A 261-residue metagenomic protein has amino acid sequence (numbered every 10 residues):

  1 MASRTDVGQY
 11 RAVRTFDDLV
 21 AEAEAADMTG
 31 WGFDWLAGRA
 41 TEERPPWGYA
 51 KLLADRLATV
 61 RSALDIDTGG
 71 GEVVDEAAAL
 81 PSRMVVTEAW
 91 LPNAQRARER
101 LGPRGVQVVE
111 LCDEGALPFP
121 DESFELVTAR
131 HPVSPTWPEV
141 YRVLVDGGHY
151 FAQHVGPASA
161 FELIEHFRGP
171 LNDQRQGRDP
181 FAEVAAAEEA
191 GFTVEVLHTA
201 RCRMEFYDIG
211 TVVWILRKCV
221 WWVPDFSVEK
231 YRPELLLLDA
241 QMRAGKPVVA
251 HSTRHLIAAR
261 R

Functional and structural regions predicted by a protein language model:
A2-D34, E43: N-terminal, positively charged/glycine-rich alpha-helical extensions of SAM-dependent methyltransferases
A26-S62, G70-E76: Conserved alpha-helix/loop element of class I SAM-dependent methyltransferases that forms part of the SAM/SAH-binding
R61-L117: Class I SAM-dependent methyltransferase SAM/SAH-binding core
E114-L126: A short acidic, Gly/Pro-enriched loop at the edge of an enzyme's catalytic core that lines a small-molecule cofactor
P135-F151: A short glycine-rich, Lys/Arg-flanked "PGG" loop and its adjoining helix->strand segment in the class I
V155-Q174: Short, glycine-/aromatic-enriched active-site segment of Class I SAM-dependent methyltransferases
G169-A182, W222-D225: Acceptor-substrate binding/catalytic loop of class I
T193-V194, H198-R261: Conserved Class I S-adenosyl-L-methionine
